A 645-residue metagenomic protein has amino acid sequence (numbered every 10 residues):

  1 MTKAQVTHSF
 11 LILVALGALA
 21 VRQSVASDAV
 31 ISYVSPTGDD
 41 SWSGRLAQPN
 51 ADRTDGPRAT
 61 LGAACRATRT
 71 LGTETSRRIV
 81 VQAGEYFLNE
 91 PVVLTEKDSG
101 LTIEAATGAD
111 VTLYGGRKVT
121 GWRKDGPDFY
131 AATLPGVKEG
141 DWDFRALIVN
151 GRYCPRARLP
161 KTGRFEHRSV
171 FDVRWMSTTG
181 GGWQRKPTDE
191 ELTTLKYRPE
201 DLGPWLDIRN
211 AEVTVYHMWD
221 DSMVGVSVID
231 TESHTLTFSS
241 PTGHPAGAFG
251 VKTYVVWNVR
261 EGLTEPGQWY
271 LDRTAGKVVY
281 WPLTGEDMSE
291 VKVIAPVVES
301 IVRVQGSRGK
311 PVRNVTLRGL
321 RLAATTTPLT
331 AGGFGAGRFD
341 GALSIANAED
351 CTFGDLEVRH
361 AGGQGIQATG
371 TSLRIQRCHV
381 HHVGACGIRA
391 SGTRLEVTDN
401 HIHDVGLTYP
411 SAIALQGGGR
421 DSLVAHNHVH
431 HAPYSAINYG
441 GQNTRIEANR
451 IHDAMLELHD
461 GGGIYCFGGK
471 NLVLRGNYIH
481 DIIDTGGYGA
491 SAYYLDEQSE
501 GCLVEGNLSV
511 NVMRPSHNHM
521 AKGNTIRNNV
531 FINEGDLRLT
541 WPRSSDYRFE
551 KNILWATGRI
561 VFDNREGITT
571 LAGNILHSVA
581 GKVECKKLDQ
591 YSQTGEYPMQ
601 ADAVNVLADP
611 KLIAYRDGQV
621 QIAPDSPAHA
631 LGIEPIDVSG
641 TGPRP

Functional and structural regions predicted by a protein language model:
M1-L11: Bacterial N-terminal signal peptides that target proteins for export
S9-A20: Bacterial N-terminal signal peptides
A18-A29: Bacterial Sec-dependent signal peptides at the C-terminal "C-region" and cleavage site
A29-R359, A601, V606, R616-P645: Extracellular polysaccharide-degrading/modifying enzymes targeting complex plant/algal/animal polysaccharides
V80, F87, V93, E104 (+21 more regions): Extracellular beta-strand solenoid repeats
N89-D98, T102, L503-D617: Predominantly extracellular beta-rich ligand-binding scaffolds that present long acidic/polar faces for carbohydrate
E90-P91, T326-A331, G362-A368, G384-S391 (+10 more regions): Short glycine/acidic-rich loop motifs that flank beta-strands on beta-rich extracellular proteins
R313-A324, E349-H360, S372-A385, R394-G406 (+8 more regions): Right-handed parallel beta-helix
